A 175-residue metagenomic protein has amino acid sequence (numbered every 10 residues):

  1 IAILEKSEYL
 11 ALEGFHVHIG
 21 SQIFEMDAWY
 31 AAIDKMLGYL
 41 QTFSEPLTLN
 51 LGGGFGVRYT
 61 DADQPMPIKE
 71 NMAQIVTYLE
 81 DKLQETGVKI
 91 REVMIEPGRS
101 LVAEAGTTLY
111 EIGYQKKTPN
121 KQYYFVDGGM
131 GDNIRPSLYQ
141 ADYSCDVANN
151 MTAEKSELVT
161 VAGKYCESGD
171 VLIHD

Functional and structural regions predicted by a protein language model:
I1-Y114: Active-site loop/helix belt of alpha/beta enzymes
V88-D175: Charged (often Lys/Glu-rich) extended helix/loop segments that serve as interaction or gating elements
